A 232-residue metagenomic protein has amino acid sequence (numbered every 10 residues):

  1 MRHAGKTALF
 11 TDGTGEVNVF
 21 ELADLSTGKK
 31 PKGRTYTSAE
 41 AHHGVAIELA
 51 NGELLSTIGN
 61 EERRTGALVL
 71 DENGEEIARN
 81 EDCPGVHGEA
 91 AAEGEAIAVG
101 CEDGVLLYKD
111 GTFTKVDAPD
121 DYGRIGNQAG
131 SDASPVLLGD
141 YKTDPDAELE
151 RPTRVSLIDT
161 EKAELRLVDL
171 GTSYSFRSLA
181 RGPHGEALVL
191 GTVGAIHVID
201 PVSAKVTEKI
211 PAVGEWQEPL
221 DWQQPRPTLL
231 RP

Functional and structural regions predicted by a protein language model:
M1-G5, T37-N51, D82-G94, D121-D132 (+2 more regions): Repeated scaffold domains used in trafficking and secretory/extracellular systems, primarily beta-propellers
H3-V19, A46-E61, G94-G100, L106 (+3 more regions): Short beta-strand elements that form the blades of beta-propeller/WD-repeat-like and other beta-sheet-rich scaffold
E16-A39, E62-R79, L106-P119, L149-L170 (+1 more regions): Surface-exposed loop/turn elements that mediate protein-protein interactions on large endomembrane-trafficking
D24-K30, V69, A90-D103, Y174-A195: A short, hydrophobic/aromatic-rich structural module that often spans a beta strand with its adjoining loop
T37-V45, E53-G59, R63-V99, L107: Alpha-solenoid helical-repeat scaffolds
G88-D140: Long, internal scaffold/assembly segments composed of regular secondary structure
G126-N127, S131-V202: Eukaryotic tandem repeat interaction scaffolds
